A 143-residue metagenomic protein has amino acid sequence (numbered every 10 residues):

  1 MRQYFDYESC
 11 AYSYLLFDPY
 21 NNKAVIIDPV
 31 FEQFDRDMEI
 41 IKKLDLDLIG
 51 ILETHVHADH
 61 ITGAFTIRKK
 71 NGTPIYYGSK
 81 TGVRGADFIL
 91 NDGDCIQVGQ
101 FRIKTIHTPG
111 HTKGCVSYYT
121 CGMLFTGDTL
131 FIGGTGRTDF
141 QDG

Functional and structural regions predicted by a protein language model:
M1-Y7: Short beta-strand/loop segment at the start of cytosolic alpha/beta domains
Q3, L15, C95-L124: Core dinuclear metal-dependent hydrolase active-site scaffold
E8-C10, T112-K113: Short acidic/glycine-enriched loop/turn segments that link adjacent beta-strands
C10, F31-H107: Active-site HxH/HxHxD metal-binding segment of metal-dependent hydrolases
F17-P19: Short beta-strand-to-loop junctions in surface cap/lid or active-site-entrance loops
N22, T112-G143: Metallo-beta-lactamase
D28: Gly/Thr-rich phosphate-binding loop signature of adenosyl cofactor/nucleotide-binding cores
